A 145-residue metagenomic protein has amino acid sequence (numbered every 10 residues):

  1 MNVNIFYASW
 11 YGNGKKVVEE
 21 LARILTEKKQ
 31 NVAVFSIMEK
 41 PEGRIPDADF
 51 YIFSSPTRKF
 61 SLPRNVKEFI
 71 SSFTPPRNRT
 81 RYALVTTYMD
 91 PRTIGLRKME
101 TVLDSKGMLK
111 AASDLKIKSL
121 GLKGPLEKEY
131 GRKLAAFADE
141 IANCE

Functional and structural regions predicted by a protein language model:
M1-I5: Extreme N-terminal starter segment of soluble prokaryotic enzymes
A8-G12: Short polar catalytic/cofactor-binding loops
N13-K16, I24, K28, A33-F35 (+1 more regions): FMN-binding flavodoxin-like domain, especially the glycine-rich phosphate-binding loop
E20: Active-site signature of alpha/beta-hydrolase-fold catalytic machinery across serine- and Asp/Cys-nucleophile hydrolases
I37-K40: Conserved SAM/SAH-binding loop
